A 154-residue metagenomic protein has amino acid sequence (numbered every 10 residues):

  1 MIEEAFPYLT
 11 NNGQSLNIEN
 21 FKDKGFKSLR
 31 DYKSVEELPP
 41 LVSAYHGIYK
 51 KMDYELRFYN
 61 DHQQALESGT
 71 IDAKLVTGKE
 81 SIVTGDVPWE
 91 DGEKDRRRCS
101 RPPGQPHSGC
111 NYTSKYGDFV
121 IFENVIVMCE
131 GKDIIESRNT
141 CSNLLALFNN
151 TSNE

Functional and structural regions predicted by a protein language model:
M1-G25: N-terminal low-complexity, Pro/Thr/Ser-rich intrinsically disordered segments that act as propeptides or flexible
A5-Y8, M52-F58, V125-I134: Second-shell loop/turn segments in exported
F6, F21, F26, F58 (+2 more regions): Phenylalanine-focused residue identity feature
T10-Q14, A65, E130-R138: Solvent-exposed, acidic/flexible segments
L16-H107, N111-T113: Short, solvent-exposed recognition patches
V87-E154: A short, solvent-exposed beta-edge/loop patch
